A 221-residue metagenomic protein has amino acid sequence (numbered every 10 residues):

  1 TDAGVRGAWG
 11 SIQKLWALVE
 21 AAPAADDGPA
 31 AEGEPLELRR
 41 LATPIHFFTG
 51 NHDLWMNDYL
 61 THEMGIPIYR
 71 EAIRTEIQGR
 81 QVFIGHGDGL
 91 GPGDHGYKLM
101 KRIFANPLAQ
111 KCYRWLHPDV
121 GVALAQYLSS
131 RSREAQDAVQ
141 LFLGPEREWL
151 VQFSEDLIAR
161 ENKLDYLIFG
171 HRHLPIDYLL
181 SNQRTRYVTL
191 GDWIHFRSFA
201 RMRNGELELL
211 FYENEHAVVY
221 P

Functional and structural regions predicted by a protein language model:
T1-I77: Core catalytic region of metal-dependent phosphoesterases/phosphodiesterases, especially metallo-beta-lactamase-like
R6-W9, G144, E148, I194: Short, well-ordered coil↔helix boundary/capping segments
A17, E37, D58, H62 (+8 more regions): Charged/polar, solvent-exposed surface patches and flexible loops
P23-D27, T43-F48, V82-H86, F104-C112 (+3 more regions): Low-complexity, flexible helical/coil segments
E63-R70, F83, D88, P92-P107 (+1 more regions): Conserved beta-sheet core of the metallophosphoesterase superfamily
I77-Q78, N182: Structural motif
G85-W149: Active-site-proximal loop/helix segment associated with metal-binding centers of metalloenzymes
N214-P221: C-terminal regulatory/interaction regions
